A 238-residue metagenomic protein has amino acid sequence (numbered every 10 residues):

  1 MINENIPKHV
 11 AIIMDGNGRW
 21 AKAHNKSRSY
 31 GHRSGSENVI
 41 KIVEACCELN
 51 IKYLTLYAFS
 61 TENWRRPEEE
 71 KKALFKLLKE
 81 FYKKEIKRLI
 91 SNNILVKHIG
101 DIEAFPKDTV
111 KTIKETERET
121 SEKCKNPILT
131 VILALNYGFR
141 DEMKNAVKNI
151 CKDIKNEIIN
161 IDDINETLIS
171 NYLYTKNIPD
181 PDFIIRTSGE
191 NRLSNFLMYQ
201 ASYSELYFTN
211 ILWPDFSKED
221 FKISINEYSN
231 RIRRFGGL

Functional and structural regions predicted by a protein language model:
M1-L238: Flexible, compositionally biased loop and terminal segments
